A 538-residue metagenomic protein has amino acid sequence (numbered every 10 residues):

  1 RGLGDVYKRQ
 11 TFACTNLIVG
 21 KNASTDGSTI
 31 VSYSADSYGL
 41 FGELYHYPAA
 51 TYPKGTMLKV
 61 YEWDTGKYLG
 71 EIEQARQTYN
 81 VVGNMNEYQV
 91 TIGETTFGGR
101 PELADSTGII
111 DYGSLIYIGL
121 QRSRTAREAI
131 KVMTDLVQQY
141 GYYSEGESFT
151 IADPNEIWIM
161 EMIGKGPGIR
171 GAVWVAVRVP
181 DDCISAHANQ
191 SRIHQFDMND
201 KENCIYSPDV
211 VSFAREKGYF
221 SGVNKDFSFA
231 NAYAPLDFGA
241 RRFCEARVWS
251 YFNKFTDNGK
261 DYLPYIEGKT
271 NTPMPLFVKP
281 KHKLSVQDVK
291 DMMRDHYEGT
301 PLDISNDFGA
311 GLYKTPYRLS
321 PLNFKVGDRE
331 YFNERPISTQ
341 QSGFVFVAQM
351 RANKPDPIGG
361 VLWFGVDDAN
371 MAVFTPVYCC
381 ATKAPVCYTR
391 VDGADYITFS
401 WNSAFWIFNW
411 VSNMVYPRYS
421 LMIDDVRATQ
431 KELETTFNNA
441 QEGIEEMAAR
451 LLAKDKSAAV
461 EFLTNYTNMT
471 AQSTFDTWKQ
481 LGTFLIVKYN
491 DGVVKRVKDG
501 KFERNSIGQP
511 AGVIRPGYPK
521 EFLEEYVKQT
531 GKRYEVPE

Functional and structural regions predicted by a protein language model:
G2-Y7: Short, small-residue-biased leader/transition segments that mark boundaries at the very start of proteins
F12-Y112, V132-L284: A contiguous strand-loop segment
I116-R122: Short, well-ordered beta-strand elements within core beta-sheets of diverse protein domains
R215-G365: Glycine-rich, aromatic-lined ligand/substrate-binding cores of catalytic and carbohydrate-binding domains
Y313-A449: Substrate-recognition/cap regions that form aromatic- and gly/pro-loop-enriched pockets for small-molecule ligands
R427-E538: Histidine-centered catalytic/metal-binding microenvironments
